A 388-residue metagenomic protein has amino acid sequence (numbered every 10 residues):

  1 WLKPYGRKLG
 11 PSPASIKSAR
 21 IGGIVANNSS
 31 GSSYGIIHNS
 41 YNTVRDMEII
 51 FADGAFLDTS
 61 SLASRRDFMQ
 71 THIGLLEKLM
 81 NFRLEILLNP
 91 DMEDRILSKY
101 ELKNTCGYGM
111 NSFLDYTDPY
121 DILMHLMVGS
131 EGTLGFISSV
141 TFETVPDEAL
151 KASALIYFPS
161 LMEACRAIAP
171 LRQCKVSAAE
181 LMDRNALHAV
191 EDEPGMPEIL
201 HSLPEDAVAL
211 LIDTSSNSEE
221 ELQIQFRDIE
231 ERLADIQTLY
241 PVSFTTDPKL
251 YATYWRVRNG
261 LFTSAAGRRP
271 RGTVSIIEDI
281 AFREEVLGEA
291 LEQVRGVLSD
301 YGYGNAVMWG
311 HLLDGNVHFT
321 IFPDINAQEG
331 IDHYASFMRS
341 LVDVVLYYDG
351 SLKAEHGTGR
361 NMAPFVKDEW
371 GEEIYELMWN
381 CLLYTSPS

Functional and structural regions predicted by a protein language model:
W1-I168: FAD-binding subdomain of flavoenzyme oxidoreductases
L9-A19, R283, G304, W309 (+1 more regions): Active-site cores enriched in adjacent His and Asp/Glu residues with nearby glycine-rich loops that coordinate divalent
I24-N27, P194-M196, F322-P323, V366-W370: Short low-complexity, flexible loop/linker segments enriched in glycine and/or proline with clustered acidic
S64-Y108, D192-M196, L211, S215-F226 (+4 more regions): Intein/HINT protein-splicing elements and their conserved insertion hotspots or analogous self-processing inserts
S112-Y120, M124-S336, V342-V344, Y348-D349 (+1 more regions): C-terminal substrate-recognition/cap domain of FAD-linked oxidoreductases
S264, R268, P364-L383: Activity-critical C-terminal alpha-helical subdomain
Y384-S388: Conserved small/polar residues in nucleotide/adenosyl-binding loops
